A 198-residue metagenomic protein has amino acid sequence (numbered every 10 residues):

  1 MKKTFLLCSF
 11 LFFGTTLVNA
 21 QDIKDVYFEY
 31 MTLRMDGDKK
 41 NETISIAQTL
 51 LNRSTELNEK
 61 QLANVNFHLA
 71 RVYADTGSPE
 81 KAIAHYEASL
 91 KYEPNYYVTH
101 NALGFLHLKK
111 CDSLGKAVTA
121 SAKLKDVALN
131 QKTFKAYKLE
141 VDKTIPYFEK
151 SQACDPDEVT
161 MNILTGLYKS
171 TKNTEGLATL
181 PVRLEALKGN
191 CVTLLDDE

Functional and structural regions predicted by a protein language model:
V18-A63, E198: N-terminal leader/linker segments that initiate helical-solenoid repeat arrays
G37, R71-G77, G104, K109-T119 (+1 more regions): Short coil/turn linking the two alpha-helices of tandem helical-hairpin repeats
L62, Y96, D157-E158, C191: Residue-level recognition of tetratricopeptide repeat
V65, T99, T160-M161: TPR alpha-solenoid repeat register
L108-Y147: Short coil/linker segments at helix-helix boundaries
